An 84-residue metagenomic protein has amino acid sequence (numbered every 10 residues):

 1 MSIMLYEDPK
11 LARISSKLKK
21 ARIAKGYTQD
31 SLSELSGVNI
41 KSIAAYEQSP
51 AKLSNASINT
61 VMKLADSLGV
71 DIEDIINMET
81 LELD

Functional and structural regions predicted by a protein language model:
S2-A24: A short, Lys/Arg-rich alpha-helix, primarily the initiator
S16-L35, K63: Short basic helix-loop element that most often maps to the first helix and adjoining turn of HTH DNA-binding modules
L18, L32, I43-Y46, I75: Conserved hydrophobic/aromatic packing and binding residues within compact polymer-binding modules
G26, P50-D66: Short, basic-rich loop-to-helix N-cap that marks the start of a DNA-contacting helix
T28, N39-S42, S57, D71: Short coil turns linking two alpha-helices in DNA-binding domains
G37-S54: Recognition helix of helix-turn-helix/homeodomain-like DNA-binding domains that insert into the DNA major groove
G69-D84: Short C-terminal boundary/hinge segments that cap the last helix of small helical domains
